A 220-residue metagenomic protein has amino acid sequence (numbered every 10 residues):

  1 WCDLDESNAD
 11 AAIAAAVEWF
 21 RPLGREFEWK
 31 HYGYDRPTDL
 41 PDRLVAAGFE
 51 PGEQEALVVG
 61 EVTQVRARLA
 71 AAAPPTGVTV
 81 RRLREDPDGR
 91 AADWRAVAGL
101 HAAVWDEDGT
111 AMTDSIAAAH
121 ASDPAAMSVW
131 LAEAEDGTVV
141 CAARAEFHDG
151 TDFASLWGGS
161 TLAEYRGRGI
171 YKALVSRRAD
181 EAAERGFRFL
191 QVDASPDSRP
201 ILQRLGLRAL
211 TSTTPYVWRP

Functional and structural regions predicted by a protein language model:
W1-S7: STAS-typified acidic loop motif
A9-A92, V192, S198, T214-W218: Acyl-donor-binding surface of acyltransferase catalytic domains
D10-V17, W157-A163, G167-D180, E184 (+3 more regions): Conserved acetyl-CoA-binding loop-helix of GNAT-fold acetyltransferases
L23-G24, G99-A111: Helix-loop element at the rim of GNAT/NAT acetyltransferase active sites that forms part of the acceptor-substrate
R25-F27, R188, R208: Short acidic/polar active-site loop segments enriched in Thr and Asp
L44, L202, L207: Conserved active-site tyrosine of GNAT-family acetyltransferases
E53, V140-C141, T211: A structural microfeature
D108-E164: A conserved beta-strand-loop-helix scaffold within acyl/acetyltransferase catalytic domains
